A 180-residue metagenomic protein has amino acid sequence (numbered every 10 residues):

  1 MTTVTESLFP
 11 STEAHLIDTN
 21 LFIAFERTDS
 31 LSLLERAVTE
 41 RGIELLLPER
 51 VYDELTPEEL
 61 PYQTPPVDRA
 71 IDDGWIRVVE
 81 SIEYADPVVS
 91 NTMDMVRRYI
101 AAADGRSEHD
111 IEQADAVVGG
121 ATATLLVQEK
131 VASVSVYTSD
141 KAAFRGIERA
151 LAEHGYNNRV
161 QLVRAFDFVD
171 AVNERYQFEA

Functional and structural regions predicted by a protein language model:
T2-A132, F144-R145, R149-A150, H154 (+1 more regions): Active-site-proximal, substrate-binding regions of enzyme catalytic domains and RNA-binding/basic surfaces
Q113, Y137-T138: Short beta-strand scaffold positions
T138, N158, E174-Y176: Terminal low-complexity interaction tails
R149, R159-Q161: Metal-dependent phosphoesterase core characteristic of DEDDh/y 3'-5' exonuclease domains
L162-A180: Short, flexible loop segments at boundaries between secondary-structure elements
